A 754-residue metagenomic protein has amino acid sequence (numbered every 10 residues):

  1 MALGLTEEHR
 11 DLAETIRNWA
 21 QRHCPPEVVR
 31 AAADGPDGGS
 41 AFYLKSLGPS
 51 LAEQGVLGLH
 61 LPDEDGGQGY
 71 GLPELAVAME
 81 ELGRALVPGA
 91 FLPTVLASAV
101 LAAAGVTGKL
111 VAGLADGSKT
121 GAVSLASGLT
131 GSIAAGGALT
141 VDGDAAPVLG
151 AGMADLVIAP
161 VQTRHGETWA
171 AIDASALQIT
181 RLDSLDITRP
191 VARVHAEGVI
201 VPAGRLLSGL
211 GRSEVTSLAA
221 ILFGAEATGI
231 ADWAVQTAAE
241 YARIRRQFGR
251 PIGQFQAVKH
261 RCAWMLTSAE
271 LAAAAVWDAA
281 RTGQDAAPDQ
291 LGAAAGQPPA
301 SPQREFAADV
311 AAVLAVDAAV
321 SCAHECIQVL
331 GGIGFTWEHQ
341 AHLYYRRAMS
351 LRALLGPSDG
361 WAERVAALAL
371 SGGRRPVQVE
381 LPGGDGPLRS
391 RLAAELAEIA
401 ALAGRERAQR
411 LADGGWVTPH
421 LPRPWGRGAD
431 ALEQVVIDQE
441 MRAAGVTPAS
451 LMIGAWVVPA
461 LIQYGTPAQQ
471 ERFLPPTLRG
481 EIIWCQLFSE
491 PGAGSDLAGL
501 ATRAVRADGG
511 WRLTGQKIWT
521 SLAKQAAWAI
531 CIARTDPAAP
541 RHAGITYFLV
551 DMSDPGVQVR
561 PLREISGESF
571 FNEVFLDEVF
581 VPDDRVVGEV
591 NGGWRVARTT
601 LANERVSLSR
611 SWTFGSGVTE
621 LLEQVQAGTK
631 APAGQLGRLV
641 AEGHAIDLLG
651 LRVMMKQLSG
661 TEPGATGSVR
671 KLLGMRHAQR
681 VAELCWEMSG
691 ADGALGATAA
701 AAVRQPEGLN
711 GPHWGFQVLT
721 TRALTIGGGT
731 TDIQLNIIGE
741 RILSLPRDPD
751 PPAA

Functional and structural regions predicted by a protein language model:
M1-F91, D289-P298, G360-L451, I462 (+7 more regions): Amphipathic, small/basic residue-rich leader segments at the start of a protein or domain
A2, V77, L96, G332-A397 (+4 more regions): Glycine-rich phosphate/cofactor-binding loops in nucleotide/flavin-utilizing enzymes
A2-E14, V56, G83-R84, L177-E270 (+8 more regions): Glycine-rich beta->alpha junctions and the first turn(s) of the following alpha-helix
P25-G38, A239, R243, Q247 (+3 more regions): C-terminal helix-coil-helix/basic helical segment that borders enzyme active sites and/or dimer interfaces and provides
A31, G89-V106, A449-A468: N-terminal glycine-rich flavin-associated loop
D116-G128, G480-F488, I532: A short, Trp-centered hydrophobic/proline-enriched beta-strand micro-motif
S124, A138, D142-Q178, L182 (+1 more regions): A short core secondary-structure module
V235, F248-F255, K259-G373, H713: Extended, hydrophobic interaction surfaces within ordered domains
